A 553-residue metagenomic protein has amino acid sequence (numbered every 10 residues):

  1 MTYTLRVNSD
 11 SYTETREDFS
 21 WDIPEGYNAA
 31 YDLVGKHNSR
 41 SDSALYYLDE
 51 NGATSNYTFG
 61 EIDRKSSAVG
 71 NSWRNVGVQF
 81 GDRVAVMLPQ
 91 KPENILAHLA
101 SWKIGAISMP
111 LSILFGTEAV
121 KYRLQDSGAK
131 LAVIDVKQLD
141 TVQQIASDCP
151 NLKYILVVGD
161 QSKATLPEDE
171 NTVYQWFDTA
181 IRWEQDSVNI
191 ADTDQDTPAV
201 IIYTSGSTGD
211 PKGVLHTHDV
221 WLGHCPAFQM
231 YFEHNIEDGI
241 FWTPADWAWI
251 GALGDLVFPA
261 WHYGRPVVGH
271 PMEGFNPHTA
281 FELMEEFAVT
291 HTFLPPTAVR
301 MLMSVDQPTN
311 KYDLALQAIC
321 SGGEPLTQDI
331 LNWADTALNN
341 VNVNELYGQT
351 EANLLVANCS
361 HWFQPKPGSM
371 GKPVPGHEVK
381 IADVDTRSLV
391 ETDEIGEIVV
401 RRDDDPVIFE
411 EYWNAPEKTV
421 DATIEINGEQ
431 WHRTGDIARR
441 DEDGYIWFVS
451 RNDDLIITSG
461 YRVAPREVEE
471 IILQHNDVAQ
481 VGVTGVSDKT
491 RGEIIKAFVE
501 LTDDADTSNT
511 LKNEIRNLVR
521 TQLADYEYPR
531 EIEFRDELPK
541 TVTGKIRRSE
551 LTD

Functional and structural regions predicted by a protein language model:
S41-L99, G116-K121, F177-D178, D219: Conserved AMP-binding/adenylate-forming core of the ANL superfamily
S41-S43, V157-D160, E168, T172-Y174 (+3 more regions): Conserved pre-ATP/AMP-binding loop-to-beta segment of ANL
S55-G60, A199-G223: Conserved AMP-binding A3 loop
V76, L99, K103-D178: Structural core segment of the AMP-binding/adenylate-forming
F115, K121-Y122, K130-V136, T292 (+7 more regions): AMP-binding/adenylate-forming catalytic core of the ANL superfamily
D178, H262, V289-L294, M303-P365 (+1 more regions): Gly/Ser/Thr-rich phosphate-binding loop
L222-T243, W247-T290, V305: Conserved AMP-binding/adenylation subdomain of ANL enzymes
P373-G376, S388-T423, V463: Conserved ATP/PPi-binding loop(s) of AMP-dependent carboxylate-activating enzymes
